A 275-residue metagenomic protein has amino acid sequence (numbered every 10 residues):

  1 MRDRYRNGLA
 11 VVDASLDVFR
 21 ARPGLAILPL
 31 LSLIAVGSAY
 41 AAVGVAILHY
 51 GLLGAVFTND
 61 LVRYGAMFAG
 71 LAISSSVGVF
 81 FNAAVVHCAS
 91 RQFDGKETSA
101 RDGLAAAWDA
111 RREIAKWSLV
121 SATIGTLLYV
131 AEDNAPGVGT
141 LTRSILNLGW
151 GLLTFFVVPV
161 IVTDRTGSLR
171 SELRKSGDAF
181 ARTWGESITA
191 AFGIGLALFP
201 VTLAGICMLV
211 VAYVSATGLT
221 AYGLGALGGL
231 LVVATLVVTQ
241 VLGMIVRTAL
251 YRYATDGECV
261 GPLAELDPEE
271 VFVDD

Functional and structural regions predicted by a protein language model:
M1-D275: Hydrophobic alpha-helical membrane segments
